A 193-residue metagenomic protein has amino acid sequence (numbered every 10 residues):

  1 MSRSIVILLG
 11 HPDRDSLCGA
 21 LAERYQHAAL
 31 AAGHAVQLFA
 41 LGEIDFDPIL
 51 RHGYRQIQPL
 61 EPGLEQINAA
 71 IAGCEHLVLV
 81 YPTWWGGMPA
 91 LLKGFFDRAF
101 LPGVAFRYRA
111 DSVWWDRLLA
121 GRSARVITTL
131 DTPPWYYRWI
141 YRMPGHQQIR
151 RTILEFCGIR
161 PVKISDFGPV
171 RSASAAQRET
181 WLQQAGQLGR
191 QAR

Functional and structural regions predicted by a protein language model:
S2-H34: N-terminal beta1-alpha1 ligand-phosphate binding loop
R3-S4, A35-Q37, S123-A124, P161: Residues at the starts of beta-strands that form the adenosine-phosphate
L8-G10, F39, V80, I127: Short hydrophobic segments within beta-strands
P12, L130-W135, P169-S172: A short, flexible beta-alpha/helix-coil linker loop
H34-D45, S165-G168: A short beta-strand-loop structural module common to alpha/beta enzyme folds
L41-P59, Q177-R178: N-terminal beta-loop-helix "entrance" segment that forms/cooperates in small-molecule cofactor or anionic ligand
P59-I149: Helix-loop-strand module that forms the ligand-binding subsite of alpha/beta enzymes
R138-R193: Glycine-rich phosphate/pyrophosphate-binding loop and the adjoining helix
